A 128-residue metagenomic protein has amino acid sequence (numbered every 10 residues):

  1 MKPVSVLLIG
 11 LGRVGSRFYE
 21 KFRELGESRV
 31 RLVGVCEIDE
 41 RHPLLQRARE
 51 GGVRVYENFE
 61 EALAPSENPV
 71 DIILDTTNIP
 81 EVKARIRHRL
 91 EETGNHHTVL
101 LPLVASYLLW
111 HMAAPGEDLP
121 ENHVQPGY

Functional and structural regions predicted by a protein language model:
K2-F22: Glycine-rich adenosine-cofactor-binding loop
L25-E50: NAD(P)-binding Rossmann-fold cofactor-contacting core
G34-I38, V55, I73: Short, hydrophobic beta-strand segments that form beta-sheet elements in well-ordered domains
R49-G52, T93: Short, structured coil segments at secondary-structure junctions
R54-L63: Short acidic-hydrophobic, aromatic-tinged amphipathic segments that line or gate anion-handling sites
E67-I72: Short acidic/histidine-rich motifs immediately flanking catalytic phosphotransfer sites in two-component signaling
D75-T77: Short, well-ordered coil/turn residues at beta-beta hairpins and beta-strand->alpha-helix junctions within
P80-Y128: Rossmann-fold NAD(P)-binding glycine/threonine-rich loop
